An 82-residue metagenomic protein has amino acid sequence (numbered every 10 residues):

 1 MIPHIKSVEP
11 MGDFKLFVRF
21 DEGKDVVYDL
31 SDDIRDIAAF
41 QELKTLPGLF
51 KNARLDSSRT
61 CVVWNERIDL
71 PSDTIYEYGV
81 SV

Functional and structural regions predicted by a protein language model:
M1-V82: Motif-centric detector for short Cys/His coordination patterns
